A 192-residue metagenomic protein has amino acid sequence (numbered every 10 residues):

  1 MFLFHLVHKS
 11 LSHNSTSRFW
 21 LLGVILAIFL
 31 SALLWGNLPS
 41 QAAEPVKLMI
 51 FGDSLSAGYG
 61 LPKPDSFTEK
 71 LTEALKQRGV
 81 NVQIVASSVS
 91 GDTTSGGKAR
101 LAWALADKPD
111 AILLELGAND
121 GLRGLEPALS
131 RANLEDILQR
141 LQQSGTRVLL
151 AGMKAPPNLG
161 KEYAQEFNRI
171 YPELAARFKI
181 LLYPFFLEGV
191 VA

Functional and structural regions predicted by a protein language model:
F2-I25: Bacterial N-terminal signal peptides that target proteins for export
L3, K70-E73, V80, G96-A192: Alpha-helical cap/lid subdomain in secreted, periplasmic, or secretory-pathway luminal O-acyl-processing enzymes
H8-S15, F29, L38, Y183: Intrinsically disordered, low-complexity segments
G23-G36: Bacterial N-terminal signal peptides
A27-L30, Y59, D65-F67, K98 (+2 more regions): Residue-level recognition of conserved structural "scaffold" positions that shape functional pockets and channels
P39-Q41, T146: OB-fold and OB-like single-stranded nucleic-acid-recognition modules and their adjacent interaction interfaces
Q41-S90, R100-K108: Serine-esterase "nucleophile elbow" of acetyl-processing enzymes
L55-P62, A86-G91, N119-L125, P156-K161: Second-shell loop/turn segments in exported
